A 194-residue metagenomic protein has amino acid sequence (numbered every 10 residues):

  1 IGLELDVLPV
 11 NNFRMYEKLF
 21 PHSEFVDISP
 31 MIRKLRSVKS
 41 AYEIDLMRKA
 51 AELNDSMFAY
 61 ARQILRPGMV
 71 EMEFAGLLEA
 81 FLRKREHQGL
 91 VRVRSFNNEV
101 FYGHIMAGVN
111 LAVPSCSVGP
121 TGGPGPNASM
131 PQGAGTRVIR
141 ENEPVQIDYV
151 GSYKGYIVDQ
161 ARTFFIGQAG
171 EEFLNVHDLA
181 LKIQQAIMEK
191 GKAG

Functional and structural regions predicted by a protein language model:
I1-G194: Active-site neighborhoods and metal-handling regions in enzymes and metal-associated proteins
